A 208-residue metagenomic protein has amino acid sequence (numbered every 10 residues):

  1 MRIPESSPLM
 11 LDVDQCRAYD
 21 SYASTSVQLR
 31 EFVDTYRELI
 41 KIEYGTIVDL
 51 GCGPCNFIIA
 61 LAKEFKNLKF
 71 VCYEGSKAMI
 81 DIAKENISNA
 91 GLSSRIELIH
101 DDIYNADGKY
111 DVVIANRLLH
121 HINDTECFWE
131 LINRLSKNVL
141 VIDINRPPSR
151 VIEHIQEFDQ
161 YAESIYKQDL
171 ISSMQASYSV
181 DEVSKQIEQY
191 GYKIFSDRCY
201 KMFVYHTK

Functional and structural regions predicted by a protein language model:
M1-K41: Conserved class I S-adenosyl-L-methionine
V48, C55-S94, H100: Class I SAM-dependent methyltransferase SAM/SAH-binding core
D102-D107: Short loop/turn elements that flank and shape the SAM/SAH-binding pocket of Class I
I114: A conserved beta-strand element that flanks and buttresses the S-adenosyl-L-methionine
R117-H121: A short His-aromatic
I122-I132: A short, conserved alpha-helix within the catalytic core of class I
I142-Y190, F195-S196: C-terminal alpha-helical "lid/dimerization" subdomain adjacent to the S-adenosyl-L-methionine
I194-K208: Core SAM-dependent methyltransferase catalytic element
